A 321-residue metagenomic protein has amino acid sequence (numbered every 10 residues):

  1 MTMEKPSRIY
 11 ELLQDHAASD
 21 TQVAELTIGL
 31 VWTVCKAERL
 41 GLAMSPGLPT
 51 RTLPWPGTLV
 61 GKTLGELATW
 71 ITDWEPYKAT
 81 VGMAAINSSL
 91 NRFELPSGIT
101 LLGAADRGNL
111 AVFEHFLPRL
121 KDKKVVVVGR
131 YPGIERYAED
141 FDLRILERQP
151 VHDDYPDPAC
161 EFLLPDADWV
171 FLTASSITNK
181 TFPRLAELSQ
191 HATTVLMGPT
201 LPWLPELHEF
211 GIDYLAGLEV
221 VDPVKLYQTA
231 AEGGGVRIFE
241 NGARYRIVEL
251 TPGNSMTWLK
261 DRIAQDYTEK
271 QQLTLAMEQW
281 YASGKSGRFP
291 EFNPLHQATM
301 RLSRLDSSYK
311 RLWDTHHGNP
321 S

Functional and structural regions predicted by a protein language model:
M1-P132, V248-A276, P290-G318: Electropositive, gly/pro-rich neighborhoods at or near active sites that engage anionic ligands
L90-N91, K124-L163: Conserved mixed alpha/beta catalytic, RNA-binding, or beta-rich assembly cores of soluble enzyme, regulatory
R107-F113, Q149-A159, I177-N179: Active-site glycine-rich loop that binds ribose-phosphate moieties when present
L120, Y137-A138, L163-P165, A186-H191: Short, conserved loop/helix-junction motifs that constitute active-site signature segments in enzyme catalytic cores
V126, W169-T173, V195: Structural motif
D140-E147, L188-L196: Short beta-strand/loop segments at the ligand-binding rim of alpha/beta enzyme cores
V195-D261, Y267: C-terminal functional extensions of proteins
Y281-F292: Charged, low-complexity interaction regions
